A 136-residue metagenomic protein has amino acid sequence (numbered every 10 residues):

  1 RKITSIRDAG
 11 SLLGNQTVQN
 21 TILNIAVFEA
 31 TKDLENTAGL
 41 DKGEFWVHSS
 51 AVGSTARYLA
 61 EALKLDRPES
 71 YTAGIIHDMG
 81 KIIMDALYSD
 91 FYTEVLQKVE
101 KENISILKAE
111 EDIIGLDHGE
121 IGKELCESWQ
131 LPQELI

Functional and structural regions predicted by a protein language model:
R1-E100, I104-L135: Conserved alpha-helical "signature site" that marks functionally important helical segments or helix/loop junctions
